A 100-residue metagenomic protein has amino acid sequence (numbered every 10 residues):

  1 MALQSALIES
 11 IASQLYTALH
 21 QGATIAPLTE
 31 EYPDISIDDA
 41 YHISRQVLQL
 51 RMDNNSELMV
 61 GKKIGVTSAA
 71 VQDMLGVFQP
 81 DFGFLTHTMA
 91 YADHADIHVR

Functional and structural regions predicted by a protein language model:
A2-R100: Active-site microenvironments in enzyme catalytic cores
